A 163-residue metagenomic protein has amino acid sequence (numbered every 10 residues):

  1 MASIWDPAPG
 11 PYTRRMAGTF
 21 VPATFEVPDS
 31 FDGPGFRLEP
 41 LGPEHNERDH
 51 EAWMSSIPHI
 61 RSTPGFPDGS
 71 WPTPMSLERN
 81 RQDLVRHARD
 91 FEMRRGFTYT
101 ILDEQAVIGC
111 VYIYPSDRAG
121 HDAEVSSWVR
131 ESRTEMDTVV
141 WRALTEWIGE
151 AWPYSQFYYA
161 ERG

Functional and structural regions predicted by a protein language model:
W5-S132, A143, W147-G163: GNAT-family acyltransferases
E135: Conserved polymerase palm-domain catalytic core
